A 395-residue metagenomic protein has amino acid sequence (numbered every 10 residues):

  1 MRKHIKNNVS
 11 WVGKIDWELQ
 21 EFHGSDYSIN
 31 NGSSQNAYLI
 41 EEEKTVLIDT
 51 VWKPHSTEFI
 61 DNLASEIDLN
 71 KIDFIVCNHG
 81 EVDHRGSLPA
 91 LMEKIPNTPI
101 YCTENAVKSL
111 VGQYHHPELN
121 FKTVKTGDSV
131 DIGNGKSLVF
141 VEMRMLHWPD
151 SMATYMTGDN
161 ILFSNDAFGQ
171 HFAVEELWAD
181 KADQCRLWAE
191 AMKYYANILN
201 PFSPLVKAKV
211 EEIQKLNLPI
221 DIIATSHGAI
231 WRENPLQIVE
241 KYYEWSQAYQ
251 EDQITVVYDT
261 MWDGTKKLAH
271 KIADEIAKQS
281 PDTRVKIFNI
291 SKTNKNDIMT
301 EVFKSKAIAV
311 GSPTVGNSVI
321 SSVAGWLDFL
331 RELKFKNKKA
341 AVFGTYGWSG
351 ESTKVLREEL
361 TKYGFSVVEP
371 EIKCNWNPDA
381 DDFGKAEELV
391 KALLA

Functional and structural regions predicted by a protein language model:
R2-S65, A153-M156, N160-S164, T265: Conserved beta-strand hairpin/beta-sheet module of binuclear metal-dependent hydrolase folds, prominently
K3-N7, C102-S151, A208-K209: Metallo-beta-lactamase
I48-T50, I72-G80, I100-T103, L162-N165 (+1 more regions): Active-site neighborhood of phospho(di)ester-bond hydrolases with catalytic His/Asp-centered motifs
P54-Y101: Active-site metal-binding motif and surrounding structural segment of the metallo-beta-lactamase
S87, T293-I298: Short acidic active-site motifs
H147-S151, D159, A167-N200, S246-Q250: Active-site-proximal loop/helix segment associated with metal-binding centers of metalloenzymes
V174-L177, Q184-I223, H227-I230, K271-K286 (+1 more regions): FMN-binding flavodoxin-like domain, especially the glycine-rich phosphate-binding loop
T225-E251: Terminal amphipathic helices with adjacent charged low-complexity linkers/tails
